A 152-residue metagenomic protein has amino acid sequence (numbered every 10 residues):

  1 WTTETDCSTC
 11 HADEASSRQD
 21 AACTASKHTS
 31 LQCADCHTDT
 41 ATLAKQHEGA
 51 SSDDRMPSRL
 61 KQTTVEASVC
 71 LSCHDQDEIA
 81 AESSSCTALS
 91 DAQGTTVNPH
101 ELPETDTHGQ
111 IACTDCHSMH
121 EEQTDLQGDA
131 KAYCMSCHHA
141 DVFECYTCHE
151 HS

Functional and structural regions predicted by a protein language model:
W1-S152: Short sequence/structural segments immediately N-terminal
